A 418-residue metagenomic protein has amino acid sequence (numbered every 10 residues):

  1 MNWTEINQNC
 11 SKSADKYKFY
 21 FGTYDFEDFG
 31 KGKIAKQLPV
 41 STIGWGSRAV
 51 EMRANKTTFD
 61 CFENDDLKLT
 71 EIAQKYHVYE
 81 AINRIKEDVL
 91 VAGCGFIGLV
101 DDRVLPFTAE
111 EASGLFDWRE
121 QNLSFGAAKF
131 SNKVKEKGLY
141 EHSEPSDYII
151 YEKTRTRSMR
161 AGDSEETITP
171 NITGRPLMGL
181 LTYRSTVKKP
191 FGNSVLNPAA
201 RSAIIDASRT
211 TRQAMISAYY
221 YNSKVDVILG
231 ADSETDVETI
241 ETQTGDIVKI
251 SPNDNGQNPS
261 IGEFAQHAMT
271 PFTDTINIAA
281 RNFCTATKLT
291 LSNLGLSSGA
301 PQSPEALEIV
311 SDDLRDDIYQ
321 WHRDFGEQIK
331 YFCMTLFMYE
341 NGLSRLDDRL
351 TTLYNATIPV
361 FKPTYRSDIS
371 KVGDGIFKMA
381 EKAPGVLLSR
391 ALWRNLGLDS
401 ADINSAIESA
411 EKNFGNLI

Functional and structural regions predicted by a protein language model:
M1-L105: Extended, helix-rich architectural segments
I85-D88, V100, A218-D226, N293-S298 (+2 more regions): Short coil/turn segments at secondary-structure boundaries
V91, F96-N193: Extended, regular secondary-structure scaffolds
E166-I309, R345, R349-T352, T357-D368: Extended, charged amphipathic alpha-helical segments
S311-D324: Glycine-rich and small/hydrophobic secondary-structure elements
Y331-T351: Substrate-recognition/cap regions that form aromatic- and gly/pro-loop-enriched pockets for small-molecule ligands
V360-R394: Periodic self-assembly scaffolds
N395-I418: Long, highly charged low-complexity segments enriched in Glu/Asp and Lys/Arg with interspersed Ser/Thr
